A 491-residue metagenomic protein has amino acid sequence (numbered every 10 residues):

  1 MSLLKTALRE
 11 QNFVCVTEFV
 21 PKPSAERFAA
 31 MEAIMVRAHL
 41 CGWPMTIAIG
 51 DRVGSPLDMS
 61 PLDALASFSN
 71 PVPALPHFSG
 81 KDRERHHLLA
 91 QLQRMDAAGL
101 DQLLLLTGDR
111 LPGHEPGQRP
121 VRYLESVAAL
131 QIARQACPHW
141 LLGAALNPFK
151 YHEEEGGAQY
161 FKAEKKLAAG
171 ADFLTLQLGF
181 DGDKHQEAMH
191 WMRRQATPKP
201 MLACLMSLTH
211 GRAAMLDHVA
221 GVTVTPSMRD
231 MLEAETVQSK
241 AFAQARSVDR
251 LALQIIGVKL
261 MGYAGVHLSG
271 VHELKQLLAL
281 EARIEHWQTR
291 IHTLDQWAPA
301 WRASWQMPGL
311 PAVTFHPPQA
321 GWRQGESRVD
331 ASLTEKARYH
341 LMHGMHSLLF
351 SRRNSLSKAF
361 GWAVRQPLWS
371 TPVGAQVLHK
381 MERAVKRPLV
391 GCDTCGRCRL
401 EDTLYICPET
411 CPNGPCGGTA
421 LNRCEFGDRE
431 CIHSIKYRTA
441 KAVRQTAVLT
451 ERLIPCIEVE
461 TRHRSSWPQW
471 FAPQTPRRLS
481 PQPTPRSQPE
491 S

Functional and structural regions predicted by a protein language model:
M1-T46: Conserved N-terminal beta1-alpha1 strand-loop-helix module at the mouth
L3-R9, E26, G108, P120-P148 (+3 more regions): Active-site pocket-lining/capping segments in soluble small-molecule metabolic enzymes
K5, E26-F28, S55-A66, E84-A90 (+4 more regions): Active-site-adjacent beta->alpha loops and helix N-cap segments on the catalytic face of soluble alpha/beta enzymes
K5-E10, M35-G42, L62-V72, L92-L100 (+4 more regions): Acidic (Asp/Glu)-rich catalytic clusters
F13-A30, A74-H86, L141-A158, E233-R250: Active-site mouth loops of central-metabolism enzymes
C15-P21, M45-I49, A74-F78, L103-L105 (+5 more regions): Hydrophobic faces of well-ordered beta-strands that scaffold small-molecule active sites in alpha/beta enzyme cores
S55, P367-S491: Metallocofactor- and cofactor-centric catalytic cores in central/energy metabolism, strongly enriched
Q186-P198, G211-A213, D249-R365, W369-K380 (+2 more regions): Structured C-terminal cap/extension of enzyme domains
